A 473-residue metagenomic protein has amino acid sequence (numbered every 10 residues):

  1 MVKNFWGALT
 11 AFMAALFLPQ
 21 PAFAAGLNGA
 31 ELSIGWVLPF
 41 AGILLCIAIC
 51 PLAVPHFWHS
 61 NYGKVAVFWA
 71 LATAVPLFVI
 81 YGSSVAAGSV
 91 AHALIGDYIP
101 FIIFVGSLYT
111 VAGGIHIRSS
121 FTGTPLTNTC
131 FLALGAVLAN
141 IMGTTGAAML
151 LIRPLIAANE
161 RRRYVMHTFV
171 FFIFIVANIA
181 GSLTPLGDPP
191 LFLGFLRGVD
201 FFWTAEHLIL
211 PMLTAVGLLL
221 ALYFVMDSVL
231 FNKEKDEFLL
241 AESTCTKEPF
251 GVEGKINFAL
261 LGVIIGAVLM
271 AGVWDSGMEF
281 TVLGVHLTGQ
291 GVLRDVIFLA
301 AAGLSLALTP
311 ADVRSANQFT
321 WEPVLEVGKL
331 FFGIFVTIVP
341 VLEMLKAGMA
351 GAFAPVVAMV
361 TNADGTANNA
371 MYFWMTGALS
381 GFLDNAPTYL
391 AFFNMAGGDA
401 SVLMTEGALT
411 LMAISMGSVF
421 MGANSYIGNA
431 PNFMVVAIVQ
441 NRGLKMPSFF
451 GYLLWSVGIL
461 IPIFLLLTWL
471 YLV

Functional and structural regions predicted by a protein language model:
M1-A24: N-terminal secretory/membrane targeting signals
P21-A25, P55-H56, A74-D97, G106-G123 (+4 more regions): Transmembrane alpha-helix boundary signature
A25-W36, F57-A66, A87-I99, F201-P211 (+5 more regions): Interfacial loop-to-helix junctions that mark the boundaries of transmembrane helices in multi-pass membrane
W36-I47, N61-F78, Y98-S107, E253-V263 (+2 more regions): Hydrophobic mid-bilayer segments of alpha-helices in multi-pass membrane transport proteins, especially secondary
F57, L183-T184, L193, F202-E248 (+2 more regions): Juxtamembrane and boundary regions of transmembrane helices in multi-pass small-molecule transporters and channels
V75-F78, A139, L150-Y164, T168-F169 (+6 more regions): Membrane-interfacial helix-loop connectors
H92-F104, A136, W203-L222, G284-L299 (+2 more regions): Alpha-helical transmembrane segments
L261-A391: Transmembrane helical segments that form the transport core of multi-pass membrane transport proteins
